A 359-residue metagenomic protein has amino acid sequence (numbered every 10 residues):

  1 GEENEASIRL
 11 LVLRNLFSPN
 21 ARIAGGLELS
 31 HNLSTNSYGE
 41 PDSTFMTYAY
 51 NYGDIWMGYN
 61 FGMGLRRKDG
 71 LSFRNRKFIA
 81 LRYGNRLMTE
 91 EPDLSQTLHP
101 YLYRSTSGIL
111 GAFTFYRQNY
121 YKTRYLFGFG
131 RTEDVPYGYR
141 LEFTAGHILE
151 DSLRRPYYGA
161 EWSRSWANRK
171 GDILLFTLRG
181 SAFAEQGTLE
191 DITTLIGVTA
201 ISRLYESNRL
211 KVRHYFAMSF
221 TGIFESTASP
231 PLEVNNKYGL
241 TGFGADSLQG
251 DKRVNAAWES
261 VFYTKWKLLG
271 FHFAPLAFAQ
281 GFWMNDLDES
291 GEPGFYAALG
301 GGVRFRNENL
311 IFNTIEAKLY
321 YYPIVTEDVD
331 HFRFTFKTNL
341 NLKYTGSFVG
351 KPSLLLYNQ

Functional and structural regions predicted by a protein language model:
G1-T97: Transmembrane beta-barrel wall of Gram-negative outer-membrane proteins
A6, A21, N51, F73-N75 (+5 more regions): A short, structural micro-pattern
L16, H31, F61, N85 (+5 more regions): A broadly conserved detector of short glycine/acidic/proline-rich loop/turn motifs that flank catalytic sites and bind
L16-L29, I79-P92, T123, G159 (+3 more regions): Short N-terminal helix-initiation segments at or just after the protein's N-terminus
F45-Y59, Y101-Q118, T188-V198, Q249-A256 (+1 more regions): Conserved long hydrophobic alpha-helices within structured protein cores
W56-L174: Long, internal scaffold/assembly segments composed of regular secondary structure
R140-L149, L153-Q359: C-terminal transmembrane beta-barrel domains of outer membrane proteins
